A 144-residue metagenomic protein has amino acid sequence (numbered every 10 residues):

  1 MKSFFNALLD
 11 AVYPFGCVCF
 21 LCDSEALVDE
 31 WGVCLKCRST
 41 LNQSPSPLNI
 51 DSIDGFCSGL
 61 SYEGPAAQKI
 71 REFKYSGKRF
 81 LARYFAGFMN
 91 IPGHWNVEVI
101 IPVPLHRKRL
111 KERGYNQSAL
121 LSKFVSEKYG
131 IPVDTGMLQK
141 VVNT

Functional and structural regions predicted by a protein language model:
M1-T144: Glycine-rich phosphate/pyrophosphate-handling loop used in enzymes and phosphotransfer proteins
